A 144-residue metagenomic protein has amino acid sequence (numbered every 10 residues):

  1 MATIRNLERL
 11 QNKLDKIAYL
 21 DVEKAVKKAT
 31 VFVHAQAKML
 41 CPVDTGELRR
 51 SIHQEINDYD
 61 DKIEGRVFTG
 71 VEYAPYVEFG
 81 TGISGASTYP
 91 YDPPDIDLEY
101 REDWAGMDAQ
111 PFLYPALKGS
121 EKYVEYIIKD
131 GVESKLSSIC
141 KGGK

Functional and structural regions predicted by a protein language model:
M1-A74, G85-K144: Short, Lys/Arg-rich flexible segments
V77-T81: Short conserved micro-motifs at the rims of enzyme active sites and ligand-binding pockets
